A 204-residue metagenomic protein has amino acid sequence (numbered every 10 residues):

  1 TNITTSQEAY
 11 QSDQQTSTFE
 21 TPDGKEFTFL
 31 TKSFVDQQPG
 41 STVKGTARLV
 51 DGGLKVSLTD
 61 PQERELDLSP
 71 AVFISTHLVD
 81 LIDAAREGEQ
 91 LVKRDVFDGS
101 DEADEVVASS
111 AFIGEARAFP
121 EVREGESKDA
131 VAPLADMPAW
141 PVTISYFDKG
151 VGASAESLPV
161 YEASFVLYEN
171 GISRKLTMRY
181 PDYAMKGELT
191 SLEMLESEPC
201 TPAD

Functional and structural regions predicted by a protein language model:
T1-E20, T28, D101-D204: Acidic, serine/threonine-rich low-complexity disordered tracts
N2-V56: Hydrophobic/aromatic-rich structural module bridging two neighboring secondary-structure elements via a short loop
Q7-E8, D36-P39, R64-L66, Y183-K186: A short local loop/turn or secondary-structure capping micro-motif enriched for an aromatic residue
Q15-F19, D36-Q38, K44-A47, V72-I74 (+3 more regions): Generic alpha-helical propensity signal that fires on short helical segments and nearby coil/disordered stretches
G24, P61-E63, G171: Detector for glycine-centered tight turns/loop "hinges" at secondary-structure junctions
K32, T59, M178: Surface loops and adjacent helix of pleckstrin homology
G40-G152: Solvent-exposed helix/loop surface patches that form functional interfaces
